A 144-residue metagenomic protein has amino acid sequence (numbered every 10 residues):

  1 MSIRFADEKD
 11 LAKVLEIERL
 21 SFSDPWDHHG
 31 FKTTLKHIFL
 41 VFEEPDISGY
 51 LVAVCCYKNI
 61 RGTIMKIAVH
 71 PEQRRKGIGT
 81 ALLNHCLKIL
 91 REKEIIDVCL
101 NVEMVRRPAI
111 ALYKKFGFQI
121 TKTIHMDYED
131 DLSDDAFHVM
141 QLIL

Functional and structural regions predicted by a protein language model:
M1-I3: Extreme N-terminal starter segment of soluble prokaryotic enzymes
F5-E72, L83-H85, I89, K93 (+2 more regions): Acetyl-CoA-dependent GNAT
F39-L40, I96, E103-R107, M126-L144: C-terminal "cap" of GNAT-fold acetyltransferases
H70-K76, M104-V105: Active-site acidic-Proline motif in GNAT/NAT acetyltransferases
K76, K93-I96: Short coil/turn segments at alpha/beta junctions that flank glycine-rich nucleotide-binding fingerprints
T80, V105-K122, D130-D134: Conserved active-site alpha-helix within GNAT-family acetyltransferase domains
